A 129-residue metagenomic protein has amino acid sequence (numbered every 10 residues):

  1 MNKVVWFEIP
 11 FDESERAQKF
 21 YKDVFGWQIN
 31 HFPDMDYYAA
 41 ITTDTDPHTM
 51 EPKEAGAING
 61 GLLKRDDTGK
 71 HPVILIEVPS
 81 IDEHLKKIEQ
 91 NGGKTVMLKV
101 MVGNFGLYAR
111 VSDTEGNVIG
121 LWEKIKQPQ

Functional and structural regions predicted by a protein language model:
M1-K19, H71-I74, E123-Q129: N-terminal beta-strand motif that seeds the catalytic metal site of vicinal oxygen chelate
E8-G56: Core segments of cupin and vicinal oxygen chelate
D12-S14, I74-V118: Vicinal oxygen chelate
Q28-D34, K99-V102, K126-Q129: Conserved catalytic-core motifs of GNAT/GCN5-like acyltransferases
D34-Y37, T68-K70, V102-L107: Short acidic/glycine-enriched loop/turn segments that link adjacent beta-strands
I41-D44, V111-T114, K124: Active-site beta-strand termini and strand-to-loop segments that position acidic
D44-P47, D67-G69, S80-D82: Short, charged/polar surface micro-motifs in flexible loops or helix N-caps
